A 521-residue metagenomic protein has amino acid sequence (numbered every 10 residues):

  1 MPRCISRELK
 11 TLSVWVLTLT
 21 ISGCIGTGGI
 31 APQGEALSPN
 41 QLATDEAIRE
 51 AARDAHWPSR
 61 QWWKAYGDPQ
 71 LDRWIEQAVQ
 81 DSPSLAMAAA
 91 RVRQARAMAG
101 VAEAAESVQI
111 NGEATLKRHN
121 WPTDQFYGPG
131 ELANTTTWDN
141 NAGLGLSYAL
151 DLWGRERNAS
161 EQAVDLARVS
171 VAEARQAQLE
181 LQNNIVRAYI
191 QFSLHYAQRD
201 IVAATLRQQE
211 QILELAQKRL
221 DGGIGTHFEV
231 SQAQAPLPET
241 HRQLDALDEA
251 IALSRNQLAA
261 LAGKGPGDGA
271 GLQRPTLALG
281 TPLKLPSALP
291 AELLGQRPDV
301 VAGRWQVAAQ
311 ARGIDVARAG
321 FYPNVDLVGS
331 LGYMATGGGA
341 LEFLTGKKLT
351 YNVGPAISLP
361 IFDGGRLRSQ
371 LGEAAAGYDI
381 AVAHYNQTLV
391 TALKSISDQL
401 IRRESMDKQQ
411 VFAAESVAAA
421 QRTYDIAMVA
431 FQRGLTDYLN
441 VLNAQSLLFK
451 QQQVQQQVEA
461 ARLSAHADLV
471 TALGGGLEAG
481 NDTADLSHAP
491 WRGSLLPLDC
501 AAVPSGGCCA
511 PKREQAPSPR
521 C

Functional and structural regions predicted by a protein language model:
P2-Q80, Y127, N140, V164 (+4 more regions): Terminal intrinsically disordered/low-complexity segments used for targeting and assembly
R3, L12, S487-L498, G507-P511 (+1 more regions): Short, low-complexity intrinsically disordered segments enriched in A/P/G/S/L with frequent Arg, especially at protein
I25, E156, D165, A172-L289 (+5 more regions): Periplasmic alpha-helical coiled-coil/stalk elements that build and connect Gram-negative outer-membrane
I25-N184, V325, G329, I361-L371 (+1 more regions): Short flexible linkers and secondary-structure junctions
I75, N141-G145, Y189, Q234 (+3 more regions): Membrane-embedded beta-strand positions in outer-membrane beta-barrel channels/transporters
A86-M87, E103, L150-Q178, F228 (+6 more regions): Sec/SRP-type N-terminal targeting helices
G145-S147, V316, A356, G474: Outer-membrane beta-barrel architecture
L220-I224, F431-L435, A472-G476: A short glycine-centered flexible hinge/capping loop motif at secondary-structure junctions
